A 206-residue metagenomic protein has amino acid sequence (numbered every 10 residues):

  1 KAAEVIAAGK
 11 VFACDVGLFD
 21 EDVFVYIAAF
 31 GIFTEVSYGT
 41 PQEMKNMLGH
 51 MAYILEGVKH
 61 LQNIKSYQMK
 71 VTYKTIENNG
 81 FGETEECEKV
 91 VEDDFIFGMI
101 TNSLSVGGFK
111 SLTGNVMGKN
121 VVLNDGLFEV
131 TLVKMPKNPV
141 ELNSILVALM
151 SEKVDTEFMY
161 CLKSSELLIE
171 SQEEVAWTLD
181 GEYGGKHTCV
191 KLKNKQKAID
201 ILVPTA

Functional and structural regions predicted by a protein language model:
K1-F97: Catalytic core of DAGKc-family lipid kinases
F12-C14, Y67-M69, D93-I96, G126-F128 (+3 more regions): Change "...and in nucleic-acid phosphodiester-cleaving endonucleases..." to "...and in nucleic-acid processing enzymes
F19, Y73, I100, I169-S171 (+1 more regions): Hydrophobic residues in beta-strands and at strand termini
F19-E21, A28-F30, T101-S103, M135 (+1 more regions): Fold-independent oxyanion-binding glycine-rich loops and adjacent beta-strand/coil segments at enzyme active sites
A29, F33, M99-N115, Y183: Glycine-rich phosphate/pyrophosphate-binding beta-alpha loops
T34-V36, N79-G82, S105-K110, N138-L142: Short acidic/glycine-rich loop or secondary-structure boundary segments that cap or lie
M44-A52, S103-P136: Gly/Ser/Thr-rich active-site loops/lids in small-molecule metabolic enzymes that frequently grip phosphoryl groups
M117-D125, L132-A206: ATP/nucleoside-binding phosphotransfer catalytic cores, i.e., glycine-rich phosphate-binding loops
